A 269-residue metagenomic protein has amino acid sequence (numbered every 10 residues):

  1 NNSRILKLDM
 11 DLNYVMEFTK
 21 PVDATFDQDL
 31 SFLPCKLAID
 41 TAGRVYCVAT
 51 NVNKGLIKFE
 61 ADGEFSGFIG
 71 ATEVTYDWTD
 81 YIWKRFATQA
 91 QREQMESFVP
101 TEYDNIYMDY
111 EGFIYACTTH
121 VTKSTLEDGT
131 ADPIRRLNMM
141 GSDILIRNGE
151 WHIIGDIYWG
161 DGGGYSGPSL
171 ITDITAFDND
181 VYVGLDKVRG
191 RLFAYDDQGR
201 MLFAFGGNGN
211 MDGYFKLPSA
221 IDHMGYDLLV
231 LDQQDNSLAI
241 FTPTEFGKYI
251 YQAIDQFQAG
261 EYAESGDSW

Functional and structural regions predicted by a protein language model:
N1-W269: Eukaryotic scaffold repeat domains enriched in small/polar residues
